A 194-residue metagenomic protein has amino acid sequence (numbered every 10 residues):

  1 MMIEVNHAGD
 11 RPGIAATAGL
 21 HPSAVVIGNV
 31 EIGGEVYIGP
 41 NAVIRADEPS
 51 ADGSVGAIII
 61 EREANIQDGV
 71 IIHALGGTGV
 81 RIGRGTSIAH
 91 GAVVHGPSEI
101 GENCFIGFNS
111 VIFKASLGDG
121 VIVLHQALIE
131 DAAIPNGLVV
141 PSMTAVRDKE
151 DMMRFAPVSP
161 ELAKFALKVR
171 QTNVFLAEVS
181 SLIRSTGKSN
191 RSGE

Functional and structural regions predicted by a protein language model:
M1-N41: N-terminal segments that cap or nucleate solenoid repeat domains
M2-G13, N41, R45-D47, A51-A57 (+5 more regions): Glycine-rich hexapeptide-repeat left-handed beta-helix
N65: Glycine/small-residue-rich phosphate/adenosyl-binding loop
